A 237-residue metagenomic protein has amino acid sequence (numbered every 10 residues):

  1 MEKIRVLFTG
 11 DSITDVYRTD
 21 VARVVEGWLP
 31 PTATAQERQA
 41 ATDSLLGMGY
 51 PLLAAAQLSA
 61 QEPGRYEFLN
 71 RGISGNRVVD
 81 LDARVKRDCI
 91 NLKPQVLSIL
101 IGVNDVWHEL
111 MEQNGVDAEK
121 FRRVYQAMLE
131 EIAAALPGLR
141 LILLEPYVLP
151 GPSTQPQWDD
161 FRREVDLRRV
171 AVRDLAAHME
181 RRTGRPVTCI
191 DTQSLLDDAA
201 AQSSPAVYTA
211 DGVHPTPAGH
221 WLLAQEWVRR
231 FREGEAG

Functional and structural regions predicted by a protein language model:
M1-S44: Short glycine-rich His-centered loop
E2, V25-W28, A33, M48 (+3 more regions): Alpha-helical cap/lid subdomain in secreted, periplasmic, or secretory-pathway luminal O-acyl-processing enzymes
F8-T9, N70, L143: A structural signal for the hydrophobic beta-strands that form the central parallel beta-sheet of Rossmann-like
T14, A41, G72-R77, V148: Short histidine/acidic/glycine/proline-rich micro-motifs that form metal- and phosphate-coordinating active-site loops
A41-D43, L69-R71, N114-G115: N-terminal start-of-chain detector that recognizes signal peptides and the immediate post-cleavage beginning
